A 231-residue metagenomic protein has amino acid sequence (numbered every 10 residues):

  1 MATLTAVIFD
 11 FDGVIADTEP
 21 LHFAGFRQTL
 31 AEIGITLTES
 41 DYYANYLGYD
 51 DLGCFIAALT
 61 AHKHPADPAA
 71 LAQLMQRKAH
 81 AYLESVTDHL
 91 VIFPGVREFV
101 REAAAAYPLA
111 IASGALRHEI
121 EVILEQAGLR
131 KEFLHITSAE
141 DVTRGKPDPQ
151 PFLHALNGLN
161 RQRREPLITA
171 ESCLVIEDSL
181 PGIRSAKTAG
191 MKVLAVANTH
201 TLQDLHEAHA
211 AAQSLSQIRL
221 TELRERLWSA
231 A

Functional and structural regions predicted by a protein language model:
M1-T5, R101, R117, E121-A231: Asp-based, Mg2+/Mn2+-dependent phosphohydrolase catalytic module
A2-F11, I15-R97, R101, A105: N-terminal helical cap/lid subdomain that shapes the substrate entry/recognition surface in HAD-like hydrolases
F9, A44, A110, D141 (+1 more regions): Short glycine- and Lys/Arg-enriched binding-loop motifs that mark or flank ligand-binding interfaces
I15, I92, L109-A112, R144 (+1 more regions): Conserved SAM-binding loop
D17-T18, Y46, I111-A112, E177 (+1 more regions): Small/polar loops that bind or transfer phosphate-bearing groups
L21, D50, V91-G95, A115 (+3 more regions): Short beta->alpha linker loops
A106-Y107, G190: Glycine-centered short loops/turns at secondary-structure junctions
P108-L109, A210: A residue-level structural signature of the nucleotidyltransferase/glycosyltransferase Rossmann-like core
